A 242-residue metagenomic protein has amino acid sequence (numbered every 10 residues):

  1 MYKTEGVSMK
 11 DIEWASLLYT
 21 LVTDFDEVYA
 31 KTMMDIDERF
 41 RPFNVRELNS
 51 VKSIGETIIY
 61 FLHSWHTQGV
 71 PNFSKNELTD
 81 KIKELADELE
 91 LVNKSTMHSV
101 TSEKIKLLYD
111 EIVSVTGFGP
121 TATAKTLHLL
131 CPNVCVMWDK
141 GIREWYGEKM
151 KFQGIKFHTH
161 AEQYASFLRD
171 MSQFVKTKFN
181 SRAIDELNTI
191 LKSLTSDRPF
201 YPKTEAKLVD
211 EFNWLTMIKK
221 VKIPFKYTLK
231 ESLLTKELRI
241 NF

Functional and structural regions predicted by a protein language model:
M1-S114, N133-F242: An N-terminal alpha-helical hairpin/helix-loop-helix interaction module that forms a charged, gly/pro-flexible surface
A122-L129: Short hydrophobic alpha-helical segments that form membrane-spanning helices or hydrophobic packing faces of helical
